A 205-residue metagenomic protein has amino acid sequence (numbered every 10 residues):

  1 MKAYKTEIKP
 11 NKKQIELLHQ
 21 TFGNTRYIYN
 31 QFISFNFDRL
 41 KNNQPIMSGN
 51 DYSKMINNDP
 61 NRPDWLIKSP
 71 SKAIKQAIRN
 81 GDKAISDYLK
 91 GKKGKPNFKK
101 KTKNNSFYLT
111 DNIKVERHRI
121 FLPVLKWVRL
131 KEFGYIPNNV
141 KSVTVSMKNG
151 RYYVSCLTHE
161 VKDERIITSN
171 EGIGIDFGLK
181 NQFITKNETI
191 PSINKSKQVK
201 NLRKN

Functional and structural regions predicted by a protein language model:
M1-N205: Nucleic-acid substrate recognition interfaces
